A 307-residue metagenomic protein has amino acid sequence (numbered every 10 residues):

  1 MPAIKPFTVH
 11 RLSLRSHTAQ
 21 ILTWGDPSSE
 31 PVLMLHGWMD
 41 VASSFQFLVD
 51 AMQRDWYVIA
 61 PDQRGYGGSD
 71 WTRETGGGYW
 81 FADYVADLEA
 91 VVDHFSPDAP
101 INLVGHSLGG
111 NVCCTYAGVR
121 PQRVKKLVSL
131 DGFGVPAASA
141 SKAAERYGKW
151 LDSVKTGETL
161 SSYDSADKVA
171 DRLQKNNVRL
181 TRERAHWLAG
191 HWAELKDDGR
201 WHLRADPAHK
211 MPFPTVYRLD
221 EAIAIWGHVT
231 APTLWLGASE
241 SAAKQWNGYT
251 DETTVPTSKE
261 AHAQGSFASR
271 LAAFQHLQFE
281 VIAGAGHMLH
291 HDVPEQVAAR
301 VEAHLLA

Functional and structural regions predicted by a protein language model:
M1-V32, Q53-Y57, G78, S96-A99 (+4 more regions): Alpha/beta-hydrolase fold catalytic core
H17, A60-V104, A299: Active-site loop/oxyanion-hole signature of alpha/beta-hydrolase fold enzymes
L22-W71: Conserved HGGG/HGGXW glycine-rich cap/lid loop of the alpha/beta-hydrolase fold
S44-Q46, S69-G76, A138-S141, W246: Conserved catalytic-core motifs of eukaryotic protein kinase domains, centered on the activation segment
Y57, D98-A143: Conserved hydrolase catalytic core segment
G132, P136-E221, E240: Helix-rich cap/lid subdomain of alpha/beta-hydrolase
E194-A273, V281: Conserved serine/cysteine hydrolase catalytic core
A285-P294: Catalytic histidine-centered segment of alpha/beta-hydrolase-like enzymes
